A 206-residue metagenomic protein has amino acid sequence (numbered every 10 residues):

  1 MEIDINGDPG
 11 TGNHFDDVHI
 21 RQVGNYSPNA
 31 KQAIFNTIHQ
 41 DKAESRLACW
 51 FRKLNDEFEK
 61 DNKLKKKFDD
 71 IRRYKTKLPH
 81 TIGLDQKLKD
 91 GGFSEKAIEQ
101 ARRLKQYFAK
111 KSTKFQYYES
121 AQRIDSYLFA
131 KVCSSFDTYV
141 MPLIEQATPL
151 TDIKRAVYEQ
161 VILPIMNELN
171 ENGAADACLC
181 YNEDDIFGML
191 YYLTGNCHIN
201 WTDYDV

Functional and structural regions predicted by a protein language model:
M1-S45: Long, low-complexity intrinsically disordered regions enriched in small/polar and proline/glycine residues
R46-V206: Long, low-complexity, intrinsically disordered terminal regions
